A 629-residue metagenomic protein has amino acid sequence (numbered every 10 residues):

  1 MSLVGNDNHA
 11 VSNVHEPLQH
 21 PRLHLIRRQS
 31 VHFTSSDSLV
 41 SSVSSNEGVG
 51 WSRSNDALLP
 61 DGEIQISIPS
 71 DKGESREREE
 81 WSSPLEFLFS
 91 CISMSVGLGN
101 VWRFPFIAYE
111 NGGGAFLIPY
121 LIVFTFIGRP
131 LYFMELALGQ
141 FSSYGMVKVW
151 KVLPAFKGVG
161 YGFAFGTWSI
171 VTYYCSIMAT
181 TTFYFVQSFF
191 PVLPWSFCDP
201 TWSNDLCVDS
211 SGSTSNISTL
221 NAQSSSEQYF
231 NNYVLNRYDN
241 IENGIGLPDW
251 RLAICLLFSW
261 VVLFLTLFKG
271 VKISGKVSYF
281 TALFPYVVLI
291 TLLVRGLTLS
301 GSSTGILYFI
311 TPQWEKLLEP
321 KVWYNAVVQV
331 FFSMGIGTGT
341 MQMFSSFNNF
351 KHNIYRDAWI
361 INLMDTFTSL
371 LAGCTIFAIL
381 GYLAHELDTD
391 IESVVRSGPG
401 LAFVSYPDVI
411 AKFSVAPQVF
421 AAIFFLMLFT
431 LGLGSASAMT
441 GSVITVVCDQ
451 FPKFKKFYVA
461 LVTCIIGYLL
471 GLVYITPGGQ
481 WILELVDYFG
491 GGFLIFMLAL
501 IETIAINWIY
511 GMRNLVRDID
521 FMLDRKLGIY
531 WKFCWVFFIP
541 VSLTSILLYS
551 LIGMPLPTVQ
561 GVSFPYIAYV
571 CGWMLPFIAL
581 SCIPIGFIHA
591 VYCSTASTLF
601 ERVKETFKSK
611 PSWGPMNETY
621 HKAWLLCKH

Functional and structural regions predicted by a protein language model:
S2-W102, L131-L136, C207, S213 (+3 more regions): Membrane-interface "cap" regions at the ends of multi-pass membrane proteins
G50-R53, A57-W81, S90, V271 (+4 more regions): Membrane-embedded translocation segments of transport machinery
S67-P69, R103-L117, F133-Y161, Y184-W202 (+7 more regions): Flexible loop linkers connecting adjacent transmembrane helices in multi-pass alpha-helical membrane transporters
F89-G99, I170, C175, S218-L235 (+9 more regions): Hydrophobic, membrane-embedded alpha-helices of multi-pass small-molecule transporters
P105-V123, S143-Y144, K151-A155, K272-T281 (+8 more regions): Transmembrane helix-loop boundary segments of multi-pass membrane transporters
I127, L131, C175-A179, F183-V192 (+8 more regions): Hydrophobic alpha-helical segments and their helix-loop junctions in multi-pass secondary transporters
Y174, Y474, E484-N507, L527-H629: A generic transmembrane alpha-helix motif of multi-pass inner-membrane proteins
C175-G244, S302-K316, L383-I410, L498-A499 (+1 more regions): Extracellular/lumenal N-termini and interhelical loops of multi-pass eukaryotic membrane proteins
